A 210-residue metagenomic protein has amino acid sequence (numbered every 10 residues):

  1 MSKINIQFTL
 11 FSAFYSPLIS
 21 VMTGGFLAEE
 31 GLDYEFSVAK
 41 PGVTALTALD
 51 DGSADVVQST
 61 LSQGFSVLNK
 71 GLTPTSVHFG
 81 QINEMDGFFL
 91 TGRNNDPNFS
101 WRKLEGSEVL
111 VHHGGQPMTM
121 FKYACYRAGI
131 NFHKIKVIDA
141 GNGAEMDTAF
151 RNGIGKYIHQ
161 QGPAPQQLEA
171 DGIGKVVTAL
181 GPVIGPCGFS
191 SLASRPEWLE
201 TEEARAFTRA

Functional and structural regions predicted by a protein language model:
S2-I130, V137-G143, K156-P163, I173-T178 (+1 more regions): Short, glycine-/small- and polar/acidic-enriched structural segments that line small-molecule recognition paths
F132-I135, T201: Short, surface-exposed acidic
E145-A210: Pocket-lining segment of extracytoplasmic ligand-binding domains
